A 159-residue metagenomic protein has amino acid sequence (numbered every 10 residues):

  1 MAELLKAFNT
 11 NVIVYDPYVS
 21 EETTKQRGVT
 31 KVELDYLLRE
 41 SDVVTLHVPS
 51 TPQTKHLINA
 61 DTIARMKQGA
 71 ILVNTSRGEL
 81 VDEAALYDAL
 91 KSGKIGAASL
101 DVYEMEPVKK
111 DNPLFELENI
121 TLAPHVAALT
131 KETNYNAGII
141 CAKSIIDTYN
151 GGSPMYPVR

Functional and structural regions predicted by a protein language model:
M1-T10: NAD(P)+-binding Rossmann beta1-loop-alpha1 motif at the extreme N-terminus of oxidoreductases
E3, A64-R65, E116, D147: Solvent-exposed polar/charged
L4, V43, A85, I140-D147: Alpha-helical scaffold segments in soluble metabolic enzymes
F8, A89, G93, S144 (+1 more regions): Change "in soluble alpha/beta enzymes" to "in soluble alpha/beta proteins
F8, R27-G28, E116-E118: Short, structured coil segments at secondary-structure junctions
V12-V14: Short beta-strand "acidic-cap" motif of Rossmann-like dinucleotide-binding folds
P17-P113: Rossmann-like adenosine-cofactor binding region
E104-R159: C-terminal helix-to-coil terminal segments
